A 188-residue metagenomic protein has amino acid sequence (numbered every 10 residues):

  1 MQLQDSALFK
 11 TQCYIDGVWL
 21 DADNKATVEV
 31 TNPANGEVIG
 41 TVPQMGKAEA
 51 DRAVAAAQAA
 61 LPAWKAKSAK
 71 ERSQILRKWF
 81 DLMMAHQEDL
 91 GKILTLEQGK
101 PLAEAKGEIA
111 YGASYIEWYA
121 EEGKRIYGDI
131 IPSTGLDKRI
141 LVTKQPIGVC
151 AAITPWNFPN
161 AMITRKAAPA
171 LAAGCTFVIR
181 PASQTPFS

Functional and structural regions predicted by a protein language model:
M1-T41, Q74, K78, I126-I153: Terminal low-complexity tails and localization/encapsulation signals of metabolic enzymes
T11, V30, A34, A85 (+7 more regions): N-terminal hydrophobic or amphipathic segments with adjacent small-residue motifs that include Sec signal peptides
T11-C13, A63, P169: Residue-level marker of motif borders
D23, A50, Q87, A105 (+2 more regions): Alpha-helix N-cap/helix-start motif
E37-I126, D137: Glycine-rich loop-to-alpha-helix module at the N-terminal edge of alpha/beta enzyme cores
D129-S188: Conserved small-residue-rich beta-alpha loop and adjacent elements that most often cradle the phosphate/pyrophosphate
